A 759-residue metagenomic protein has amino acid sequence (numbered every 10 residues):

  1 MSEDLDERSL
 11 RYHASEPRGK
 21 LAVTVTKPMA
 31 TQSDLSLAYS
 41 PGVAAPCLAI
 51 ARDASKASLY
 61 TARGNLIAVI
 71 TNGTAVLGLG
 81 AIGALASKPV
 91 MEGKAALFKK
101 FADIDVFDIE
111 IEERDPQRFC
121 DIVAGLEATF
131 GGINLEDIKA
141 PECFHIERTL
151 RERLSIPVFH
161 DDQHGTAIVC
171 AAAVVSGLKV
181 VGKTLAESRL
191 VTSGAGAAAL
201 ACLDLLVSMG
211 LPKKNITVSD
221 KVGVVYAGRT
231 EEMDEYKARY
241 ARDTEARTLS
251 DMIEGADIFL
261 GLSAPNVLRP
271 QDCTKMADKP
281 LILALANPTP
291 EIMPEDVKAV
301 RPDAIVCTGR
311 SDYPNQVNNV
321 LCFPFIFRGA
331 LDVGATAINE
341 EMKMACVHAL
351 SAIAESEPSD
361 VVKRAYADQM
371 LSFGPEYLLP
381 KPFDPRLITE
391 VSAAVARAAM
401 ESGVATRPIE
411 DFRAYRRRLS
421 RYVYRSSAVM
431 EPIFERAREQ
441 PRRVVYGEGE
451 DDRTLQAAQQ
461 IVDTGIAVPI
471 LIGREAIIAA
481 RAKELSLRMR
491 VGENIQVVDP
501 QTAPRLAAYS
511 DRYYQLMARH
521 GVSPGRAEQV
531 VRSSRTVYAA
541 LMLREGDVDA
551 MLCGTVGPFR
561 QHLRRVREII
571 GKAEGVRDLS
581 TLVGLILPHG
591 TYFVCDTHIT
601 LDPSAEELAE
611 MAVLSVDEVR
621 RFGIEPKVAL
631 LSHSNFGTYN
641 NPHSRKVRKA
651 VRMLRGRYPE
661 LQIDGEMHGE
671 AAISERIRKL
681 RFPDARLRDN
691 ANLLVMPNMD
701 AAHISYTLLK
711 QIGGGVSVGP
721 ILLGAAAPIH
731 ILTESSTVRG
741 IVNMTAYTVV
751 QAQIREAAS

Functional and structural regions predicted by a protein language model:
S2-V158, R397-A398, A405, E431-L455 (+6 more regions): N-terminal ligand-binding/catalytic initiation module
L66-G78, G83, A167-A171, V181-V207: Glycine-rich adenosine-cofactor-binding loop
L85, D137-T184, T406-I409, R416-S759: Anion-binding alpha/beta catalytic cores of soluble intermediary-metabolism enzymes, centered on
E127, L185, M252-I253, C273-M276 (+2 more regions): A short, aliphatic-rich alpha-helical micro-motif
P157, D161-D162, V181-E187, A284-S392 (+4 more regions): Adenosine-phosphate binding glycine-rich loop
S193, M209-Y236: NAD(P)-binding Rossmann-fold cofactor-contacting core
K237-I305, R310-D312: Rossmann-like adenosine-cofactor binding region
